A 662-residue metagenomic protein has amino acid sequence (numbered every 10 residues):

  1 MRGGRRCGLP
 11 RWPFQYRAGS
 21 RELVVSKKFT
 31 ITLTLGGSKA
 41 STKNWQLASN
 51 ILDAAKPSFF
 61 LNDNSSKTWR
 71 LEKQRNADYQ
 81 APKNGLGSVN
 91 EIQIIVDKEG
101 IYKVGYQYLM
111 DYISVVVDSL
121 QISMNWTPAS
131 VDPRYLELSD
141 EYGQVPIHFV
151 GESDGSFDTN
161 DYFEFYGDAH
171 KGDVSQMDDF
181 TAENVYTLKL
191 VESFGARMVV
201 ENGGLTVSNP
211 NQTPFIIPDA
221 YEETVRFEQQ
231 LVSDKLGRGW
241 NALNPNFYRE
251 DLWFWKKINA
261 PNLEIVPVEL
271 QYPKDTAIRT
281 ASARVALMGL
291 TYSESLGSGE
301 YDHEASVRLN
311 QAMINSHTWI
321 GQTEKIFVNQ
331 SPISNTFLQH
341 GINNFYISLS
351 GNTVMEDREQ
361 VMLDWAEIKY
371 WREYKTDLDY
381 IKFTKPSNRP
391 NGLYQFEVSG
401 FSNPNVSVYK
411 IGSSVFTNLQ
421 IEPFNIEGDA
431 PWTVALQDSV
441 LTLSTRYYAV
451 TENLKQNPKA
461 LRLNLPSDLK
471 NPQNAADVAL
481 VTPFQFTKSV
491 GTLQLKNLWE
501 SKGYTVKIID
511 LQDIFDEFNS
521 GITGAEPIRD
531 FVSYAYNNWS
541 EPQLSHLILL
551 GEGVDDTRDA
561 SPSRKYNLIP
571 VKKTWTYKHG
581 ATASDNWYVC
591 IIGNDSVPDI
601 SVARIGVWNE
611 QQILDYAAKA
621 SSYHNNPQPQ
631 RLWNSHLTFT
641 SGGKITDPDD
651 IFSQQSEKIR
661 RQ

Functional and structural regions predicted by a protein language model:
M1-Q662: Cysteine-dependent hydrolase recognition
